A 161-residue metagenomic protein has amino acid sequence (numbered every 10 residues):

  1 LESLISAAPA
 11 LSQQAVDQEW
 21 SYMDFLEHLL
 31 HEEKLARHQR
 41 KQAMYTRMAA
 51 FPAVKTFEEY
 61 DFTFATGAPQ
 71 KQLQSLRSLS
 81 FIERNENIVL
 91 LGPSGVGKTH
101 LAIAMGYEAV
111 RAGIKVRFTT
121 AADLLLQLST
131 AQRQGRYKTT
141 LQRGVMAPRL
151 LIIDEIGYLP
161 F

Functional and structural regions predicted by a protein language model:
E2-A53: Interdomain "pre-motor" coupling segment immediately N-terminal to P-loop NTPase/helicase cores
K55-R77: N-terminal pre-Walker A segment at the start of P-loop NTPase domains
Q74-S80, L128-L151: Conserved alpha-helical scaffold flanking the Walker A/P-loop in AAA+ ATPase domains
R77-N85, S94: Phosphate-binding P-loop
L90-G92: Hydrophobic anchor at the beta1->P-loop junction of P-loop NTPases
G97: Conserved glycine(s) of the Walker
L101, M105: Hydrophobic positions on the alpha1 helix immediately C-terminal to the Walker A/P-loop
G106-T119, S129: Post-Walker A helix-loop "phosphate-sensing" segment adjacent to the P-loop in P-loop NTPases
